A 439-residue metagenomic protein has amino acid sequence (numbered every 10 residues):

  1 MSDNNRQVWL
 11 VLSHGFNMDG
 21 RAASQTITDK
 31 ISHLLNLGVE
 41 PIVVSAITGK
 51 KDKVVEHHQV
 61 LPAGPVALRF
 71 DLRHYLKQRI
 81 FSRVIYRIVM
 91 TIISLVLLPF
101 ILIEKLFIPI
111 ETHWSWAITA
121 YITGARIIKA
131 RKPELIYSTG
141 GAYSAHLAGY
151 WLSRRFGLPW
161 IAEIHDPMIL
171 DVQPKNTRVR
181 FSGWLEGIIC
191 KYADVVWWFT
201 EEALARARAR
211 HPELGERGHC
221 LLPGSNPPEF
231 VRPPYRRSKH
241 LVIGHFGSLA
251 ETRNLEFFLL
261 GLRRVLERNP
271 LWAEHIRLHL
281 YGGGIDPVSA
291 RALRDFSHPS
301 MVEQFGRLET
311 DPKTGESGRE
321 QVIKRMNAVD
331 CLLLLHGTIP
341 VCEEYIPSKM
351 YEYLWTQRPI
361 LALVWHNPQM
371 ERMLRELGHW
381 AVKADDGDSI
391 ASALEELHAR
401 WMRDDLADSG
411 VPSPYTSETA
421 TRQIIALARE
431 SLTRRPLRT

Functional and structural regions predicted by a protein language model:
M1-F70, V195, P212, V265 (+1 more regions): N-terminal subdomain of nucleotide-sugar transferases
D29, F107, E111, S115-A125 (+5 more regions): Membrane-proximal helix-turn-helix segments that form the acceptor-binding/catalytic region of lipid-linked
V43-T112: A conserved catalytic-core segment of Leloir-type glycosyltransferases
E202, P223-G224: Carbohydrate-associated surface elements
R236-R253, L259: Conserved donor-binding/catalytic core segment of Leloir-type glycosyltransferases
R253, E309-R325, L332-Y351, L361-R372: Nucleotide-sugar-dependent
H275, G282, P287-K324, A381: Nucleotide-activated donor-binding/catalytic signature segment of Leloir-type glycosyltransferases, i.e., the conserved
D385-S392, A399-E430: A charged, aromatic-enriched C-terminal amphipathic alpha-helix characteristic of glycosyltransferases across folds
